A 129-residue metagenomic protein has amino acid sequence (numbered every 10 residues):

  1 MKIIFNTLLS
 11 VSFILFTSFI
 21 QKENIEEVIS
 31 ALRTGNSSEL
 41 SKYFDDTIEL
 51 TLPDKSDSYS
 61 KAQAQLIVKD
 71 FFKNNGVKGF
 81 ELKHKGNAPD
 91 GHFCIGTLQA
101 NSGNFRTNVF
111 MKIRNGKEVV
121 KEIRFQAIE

Functional and structural regions predicted by a protein language model:
M1-N24: Bacterial Sec-dependent N-terminal signal peptides
N6, S37, D45: ATP/adenylate-binding site constellation spanning eukaryotic-like Ser/Thr protein kinases, ABC-transporter
I20-N36: Short, aromatic-enriched amphipathic alpha-helices that serve as compact interaction elements
F44-G79: Short solvent-exposed beta->alpha transition segments
P53-K55, N101, E129: Short, flexible beta-strand-to-coil junctions
L66-N104: Surface-exposed, charged secondary-structure patches
N104-E129: Short beta-strand edge/turn micro-motifs at domain boundaries
